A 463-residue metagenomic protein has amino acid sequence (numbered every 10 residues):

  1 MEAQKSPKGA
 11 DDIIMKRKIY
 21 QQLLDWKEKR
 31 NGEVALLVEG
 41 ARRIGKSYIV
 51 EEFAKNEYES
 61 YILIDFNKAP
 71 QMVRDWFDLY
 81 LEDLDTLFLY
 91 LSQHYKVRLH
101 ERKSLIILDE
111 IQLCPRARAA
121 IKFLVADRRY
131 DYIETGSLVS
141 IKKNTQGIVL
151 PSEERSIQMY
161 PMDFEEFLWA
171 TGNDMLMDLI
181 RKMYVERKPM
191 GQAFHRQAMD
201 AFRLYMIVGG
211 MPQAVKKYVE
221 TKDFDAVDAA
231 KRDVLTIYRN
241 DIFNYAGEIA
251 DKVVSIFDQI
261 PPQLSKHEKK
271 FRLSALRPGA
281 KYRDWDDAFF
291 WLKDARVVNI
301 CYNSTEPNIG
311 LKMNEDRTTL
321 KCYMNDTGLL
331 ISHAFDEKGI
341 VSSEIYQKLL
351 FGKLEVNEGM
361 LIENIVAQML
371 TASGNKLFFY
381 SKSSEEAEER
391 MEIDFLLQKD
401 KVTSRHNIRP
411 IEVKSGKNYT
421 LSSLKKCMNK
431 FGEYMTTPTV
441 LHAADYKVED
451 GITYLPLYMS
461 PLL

Functional and structural regions predicted by a protein language model:
E2-D12, G172-I362, Q368, K376: Interdomain hinge/linker elements that couple catalytic modules in large macromolecular machines
E2-K16, K27-V34, R43, E52 (+3 more regions): A cross-kingdom feature that marks ATP-driven nucleic-acid transaction machinery
V38: Hydrophobic anchor at the beta1->P-loop junction of P-loop NTPases
K46: Conserved lysine of the Walker
K55-V73: Conserved catalytic segments around the Walker B and adjacent sensor/switch elements of P-loop NTPase domains
P70-R102: Short glycine-rich substrate-engagement loop in P-loop NTPases that contacts/grips substrate
I107, D131-S137, Q158, F167: Structural recognition of the conserved hydrophobic beta-strand(s) that form the central parallel beta-sheet of P-loop
F123, S140-S156, L168-N173: Short regulatory helix/loop adjacent to the ATP-binding pocket of P-loop NTPases
